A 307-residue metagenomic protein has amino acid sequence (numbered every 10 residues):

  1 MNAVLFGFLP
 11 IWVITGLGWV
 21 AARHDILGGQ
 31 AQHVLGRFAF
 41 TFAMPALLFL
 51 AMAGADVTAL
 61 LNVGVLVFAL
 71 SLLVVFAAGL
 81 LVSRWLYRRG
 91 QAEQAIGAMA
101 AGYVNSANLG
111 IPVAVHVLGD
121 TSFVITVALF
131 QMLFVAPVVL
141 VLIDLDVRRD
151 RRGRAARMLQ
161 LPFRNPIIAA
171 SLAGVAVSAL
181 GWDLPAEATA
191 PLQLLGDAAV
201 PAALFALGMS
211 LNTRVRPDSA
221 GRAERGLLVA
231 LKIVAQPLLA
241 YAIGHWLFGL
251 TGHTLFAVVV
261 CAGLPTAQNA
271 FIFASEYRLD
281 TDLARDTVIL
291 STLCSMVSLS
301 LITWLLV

Functional and structural regions predicted by a protein language model:
M1-V307: Alpha-helical transmembrane segments of multi-pass small-molecule/ion transporters
